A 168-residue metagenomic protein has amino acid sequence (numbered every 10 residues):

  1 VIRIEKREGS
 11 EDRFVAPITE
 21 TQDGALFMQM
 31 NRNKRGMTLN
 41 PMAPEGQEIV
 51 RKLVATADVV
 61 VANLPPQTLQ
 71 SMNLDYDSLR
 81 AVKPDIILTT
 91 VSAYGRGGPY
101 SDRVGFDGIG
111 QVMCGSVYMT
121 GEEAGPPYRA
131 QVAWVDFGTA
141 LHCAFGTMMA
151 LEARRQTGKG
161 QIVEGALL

Functional and structural regions predicted by a protein language model:
V1-I162: N-terminal helix-loop segment corresponding to the beta1-alpha1 unit of nucleotide/adenylate-binding folds
G165-L168: A short, charged, Gly/Pro-tolerant segment at domain boundaries
